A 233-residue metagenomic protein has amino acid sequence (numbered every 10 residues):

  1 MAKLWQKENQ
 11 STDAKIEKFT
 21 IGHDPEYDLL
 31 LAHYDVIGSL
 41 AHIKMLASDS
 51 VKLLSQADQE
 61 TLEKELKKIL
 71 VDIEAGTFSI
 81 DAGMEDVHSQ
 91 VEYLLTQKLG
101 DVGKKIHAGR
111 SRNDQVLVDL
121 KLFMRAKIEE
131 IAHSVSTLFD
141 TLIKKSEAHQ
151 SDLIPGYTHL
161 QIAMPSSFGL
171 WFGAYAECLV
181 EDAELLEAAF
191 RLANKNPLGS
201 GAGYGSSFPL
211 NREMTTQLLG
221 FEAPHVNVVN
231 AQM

Functional and structural regions predicted by a protein language model:
M1-G205, P209-L218, E222-P224: A helix-coil-helix interface module used to build multimeric assemblies and to scaffold catalytic/cofactor sites
H225-M233: Amphipathic, heptad-repeat alpha-helical segments used for oligomerization and assembly
